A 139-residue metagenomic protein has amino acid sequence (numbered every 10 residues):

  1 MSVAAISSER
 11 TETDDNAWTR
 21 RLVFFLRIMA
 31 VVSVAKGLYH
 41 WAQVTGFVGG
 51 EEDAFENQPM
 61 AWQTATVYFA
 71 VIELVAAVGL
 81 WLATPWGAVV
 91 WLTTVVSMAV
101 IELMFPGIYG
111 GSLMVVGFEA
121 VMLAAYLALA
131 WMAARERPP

Functional and structural regions predicted by a protein language model:
S2-P139: Topology signature of small-to-medium multi-pass alpha-helical membrane proteins
